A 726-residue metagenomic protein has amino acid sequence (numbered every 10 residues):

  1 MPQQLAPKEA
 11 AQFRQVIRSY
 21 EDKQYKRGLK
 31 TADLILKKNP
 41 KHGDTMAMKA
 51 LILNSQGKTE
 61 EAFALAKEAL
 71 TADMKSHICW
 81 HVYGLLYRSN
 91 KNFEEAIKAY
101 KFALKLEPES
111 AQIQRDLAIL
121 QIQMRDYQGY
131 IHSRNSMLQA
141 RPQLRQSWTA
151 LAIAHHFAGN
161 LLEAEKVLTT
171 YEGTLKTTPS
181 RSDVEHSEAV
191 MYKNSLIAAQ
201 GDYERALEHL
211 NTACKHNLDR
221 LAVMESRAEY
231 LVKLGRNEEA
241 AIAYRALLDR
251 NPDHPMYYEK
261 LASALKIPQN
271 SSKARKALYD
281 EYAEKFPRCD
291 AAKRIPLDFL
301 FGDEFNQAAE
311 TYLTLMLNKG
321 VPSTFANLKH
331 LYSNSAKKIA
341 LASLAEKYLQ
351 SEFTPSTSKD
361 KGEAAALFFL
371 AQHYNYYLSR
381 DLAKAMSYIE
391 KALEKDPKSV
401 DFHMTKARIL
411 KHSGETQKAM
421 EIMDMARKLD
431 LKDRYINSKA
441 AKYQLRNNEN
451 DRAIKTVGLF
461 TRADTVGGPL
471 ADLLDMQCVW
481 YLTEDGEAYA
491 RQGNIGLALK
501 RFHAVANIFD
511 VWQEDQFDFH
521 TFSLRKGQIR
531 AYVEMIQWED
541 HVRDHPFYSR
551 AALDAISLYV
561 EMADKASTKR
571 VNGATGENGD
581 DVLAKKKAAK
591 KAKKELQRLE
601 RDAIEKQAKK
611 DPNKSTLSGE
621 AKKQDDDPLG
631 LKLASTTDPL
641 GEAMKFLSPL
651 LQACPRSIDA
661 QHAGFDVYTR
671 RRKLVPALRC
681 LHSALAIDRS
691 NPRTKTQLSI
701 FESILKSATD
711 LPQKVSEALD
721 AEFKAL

Functional and structural regions predicted by a protein language model:
M1-L726: Non-TPR docking regions that flank or precede TPR/alpha-solenoid scaffolds in eukaryotic proteins
